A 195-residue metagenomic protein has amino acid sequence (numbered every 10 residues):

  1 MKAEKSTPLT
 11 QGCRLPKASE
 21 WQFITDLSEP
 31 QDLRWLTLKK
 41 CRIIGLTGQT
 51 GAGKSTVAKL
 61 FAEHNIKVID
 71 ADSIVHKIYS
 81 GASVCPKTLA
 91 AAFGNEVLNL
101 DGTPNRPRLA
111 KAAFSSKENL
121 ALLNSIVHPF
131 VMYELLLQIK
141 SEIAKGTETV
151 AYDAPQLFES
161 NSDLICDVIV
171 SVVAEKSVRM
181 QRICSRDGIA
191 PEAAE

Functional and structural regions predicted by a protein language model:
K2-R42: Extreme N-terminal, non-catalytic leader segments that precede Walker-type/kinase nucleotide-binding cores
L46: Hydrophobic anchor at the beta1->P-loop junction of P-loop NTPases
Q49: P-loop (Walker A) phosphate-binding loop of NTP-binding proteins
A52: ATP-binding Walker
S55: Walker A/P-loop
S73-E148: ATP-dependent small-molecule kinase phosphotransfer cores that center on conserved nucleotide phosphate-binding segments
L136-A144, Y152-S185: ATP-dependent NMP and nucleoside kinases share a basic, alpha-helical "lid"
